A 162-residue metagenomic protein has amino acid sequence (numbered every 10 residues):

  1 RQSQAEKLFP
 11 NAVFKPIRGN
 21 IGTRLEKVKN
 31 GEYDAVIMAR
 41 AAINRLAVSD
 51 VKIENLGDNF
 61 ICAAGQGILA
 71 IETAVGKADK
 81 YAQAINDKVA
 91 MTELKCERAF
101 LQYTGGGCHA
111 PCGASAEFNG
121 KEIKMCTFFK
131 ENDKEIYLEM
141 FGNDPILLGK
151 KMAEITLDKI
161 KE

Functional and structural regions predicted by a protein language model:
Q2-E162: Small-molecule-sensing regulatory modules
